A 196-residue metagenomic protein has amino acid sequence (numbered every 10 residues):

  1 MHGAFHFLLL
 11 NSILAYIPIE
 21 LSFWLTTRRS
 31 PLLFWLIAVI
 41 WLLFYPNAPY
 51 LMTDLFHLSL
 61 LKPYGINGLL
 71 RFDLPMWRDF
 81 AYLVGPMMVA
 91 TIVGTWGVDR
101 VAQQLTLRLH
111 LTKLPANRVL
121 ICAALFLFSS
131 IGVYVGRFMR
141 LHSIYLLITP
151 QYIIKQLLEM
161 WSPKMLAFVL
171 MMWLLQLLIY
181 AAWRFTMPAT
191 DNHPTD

Functional and structural regions predicted by a protein language model:
G3-L9, W77-F80, H142, I153-L175: Membrane-interface transmembrane-helix boundary segments in multi-pass integral membrane proteins
N11-T27: Central hydrophobic cores of alpha-helical transmembrane segments in multi-pass inner-membrane proteins across all
S12, W77-G94: Membrane-interface loop-to-helix entry segments
W24-L36, T106-A116: Membrane-interface helix-boundary motifs at transmembrane edges
W35-Y50, L120-G136: Hydrophobic alpha-helical membrane-insertion segments
L55-P63, I131-Q151: Juxtamembrane non-transmembrane "cap" segments at the membrane-aqueous interface of multi-pass membrane proteins
F56-M76: Membrane-interface interhelical connector segments
P86-T106, M172-N192: Transmembrane alpha-helical segments in integral membrane proteins
